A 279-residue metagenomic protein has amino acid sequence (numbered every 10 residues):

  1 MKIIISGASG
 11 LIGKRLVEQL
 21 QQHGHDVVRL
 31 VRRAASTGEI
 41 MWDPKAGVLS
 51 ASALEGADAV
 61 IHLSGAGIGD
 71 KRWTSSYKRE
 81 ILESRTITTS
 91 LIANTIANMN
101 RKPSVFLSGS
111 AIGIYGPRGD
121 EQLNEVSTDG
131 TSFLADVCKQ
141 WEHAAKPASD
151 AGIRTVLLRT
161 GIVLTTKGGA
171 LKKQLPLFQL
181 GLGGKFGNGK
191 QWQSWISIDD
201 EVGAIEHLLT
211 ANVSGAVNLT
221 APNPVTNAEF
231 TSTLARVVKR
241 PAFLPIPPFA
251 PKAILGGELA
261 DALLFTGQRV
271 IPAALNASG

Functional and structural regions predicted by a protein language model:
I3-H23: N-terminal Rossmann NAD(P)H-binding glycine-rich loop of SDR-like oxidoreductase domains
S36, M41-T88: NAD(P)H-binding glycine-rich loop region in Rossmannoid oxidoreductase-like domains and their noncatalytic homologs
S90-S132: Conserved Rossmann-fold NAD(P)-dependent oxidoreductase catalytic core, especially the SDR/UDP-sugar
S110, H143-T166: Conserved beta-loop-beta element that borders a ligand/cofactor-binding pocket
K139, A151-I153, L164-K173, H207-V217: Glycine/proline-rich active-site loop of Rossmann-fold NAD(P)-dependent oxidoreductases
L175-G183, K190-V225: Alpha-helical substrate-binding/gating segment
A204, T210-E258: Mid/C-terminal beta-alpha module of Rossmann-like enzyme folds, strongest in SDR-family dehydrogenases/epimerases
A228-S232, K252-G279: Conserved C-terminal active-site "lid" loop/helix of NAD(P)H-dependent oxidoreductases that clamps the redox cofactor
